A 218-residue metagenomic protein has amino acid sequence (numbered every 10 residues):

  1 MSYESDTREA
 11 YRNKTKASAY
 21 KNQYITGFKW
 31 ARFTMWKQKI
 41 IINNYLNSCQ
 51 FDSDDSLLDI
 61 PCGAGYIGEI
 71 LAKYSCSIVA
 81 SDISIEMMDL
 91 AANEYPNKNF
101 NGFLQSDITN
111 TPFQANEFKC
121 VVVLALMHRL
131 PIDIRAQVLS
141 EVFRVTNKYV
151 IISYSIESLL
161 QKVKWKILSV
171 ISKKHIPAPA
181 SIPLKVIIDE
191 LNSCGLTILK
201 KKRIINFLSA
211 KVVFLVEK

Functional and structural regions predicted by a protein language model:
M1-S56, G63-N110, I134-Q137, I151-K218: Class I (Rossmann-like) S-adenosyl-L-methionine-dependent methyltransferase catalytic domain, capturing the SAM-binding
S75, F118, T146-N147: Short, well-ordered alpha-helix to beta-strand connector turns
F113-N116: Short amphipathic alpha-helix with an adjacent loop that forms part of the alpha/beta core around
V122: A conserved beta-strand element that flanks and buttresses the S-adenosyl-L-methionine
A125-R129: Short catalytic micro-motifs in class I SAM-dependent methyltransferases
A136-K148: A short glycine-rich, Lys/Arg-flanked "PGG" loop and its adjoining helix->strand segment in the class I
